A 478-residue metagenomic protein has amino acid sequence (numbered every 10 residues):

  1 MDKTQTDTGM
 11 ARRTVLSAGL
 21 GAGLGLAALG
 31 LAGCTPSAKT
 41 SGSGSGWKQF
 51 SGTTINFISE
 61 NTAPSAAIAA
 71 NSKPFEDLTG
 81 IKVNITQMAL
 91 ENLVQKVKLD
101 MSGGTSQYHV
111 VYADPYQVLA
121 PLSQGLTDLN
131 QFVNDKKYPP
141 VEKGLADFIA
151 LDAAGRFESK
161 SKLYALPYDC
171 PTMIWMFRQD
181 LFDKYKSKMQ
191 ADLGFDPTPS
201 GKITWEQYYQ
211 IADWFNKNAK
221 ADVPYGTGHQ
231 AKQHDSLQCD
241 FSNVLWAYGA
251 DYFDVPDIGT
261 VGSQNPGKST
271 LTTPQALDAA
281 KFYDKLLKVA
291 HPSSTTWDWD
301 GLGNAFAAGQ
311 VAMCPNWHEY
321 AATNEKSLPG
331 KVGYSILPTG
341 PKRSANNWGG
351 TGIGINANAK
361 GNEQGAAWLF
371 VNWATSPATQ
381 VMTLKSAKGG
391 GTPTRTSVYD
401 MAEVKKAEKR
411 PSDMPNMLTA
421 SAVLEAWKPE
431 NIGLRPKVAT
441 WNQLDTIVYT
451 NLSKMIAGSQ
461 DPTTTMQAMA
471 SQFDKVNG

Functional and structural regions predicted by a protein language model:
M1-A11, A22-L29, W373: N-terminal secretory signal peptides
C34, S294, S412-Q472: C-terminal capping/gating helix-and-loop segments adjacent to ligand/active sites or protein-protein/ligand interfaces
G42-W47, P115-I174, D240, G333-S335 (+1 more regions): Hinge/lid segment of periplasmic solute-binding proteins
S51-T62, K82-T86, V110: Short, well-ordered beta-strand elements
N56, K73, S102, S161 (+8 more regions): Extracytoplasmic/periplasmic substrate-recognition and gating elements
T62-K82, D180, V448: Short, polar/charged alpha-helical segment
K73-I149, A165, K184-K186, Q190 (+2 more regions): Extracytoplasmic "Venus flytrap"/periplasmic binding protein-like
Q207-N216, V244, Y248-T296: Glycine-centered hinge/linker elements that transmit conformational signals in sensory and ligand-binding systems
